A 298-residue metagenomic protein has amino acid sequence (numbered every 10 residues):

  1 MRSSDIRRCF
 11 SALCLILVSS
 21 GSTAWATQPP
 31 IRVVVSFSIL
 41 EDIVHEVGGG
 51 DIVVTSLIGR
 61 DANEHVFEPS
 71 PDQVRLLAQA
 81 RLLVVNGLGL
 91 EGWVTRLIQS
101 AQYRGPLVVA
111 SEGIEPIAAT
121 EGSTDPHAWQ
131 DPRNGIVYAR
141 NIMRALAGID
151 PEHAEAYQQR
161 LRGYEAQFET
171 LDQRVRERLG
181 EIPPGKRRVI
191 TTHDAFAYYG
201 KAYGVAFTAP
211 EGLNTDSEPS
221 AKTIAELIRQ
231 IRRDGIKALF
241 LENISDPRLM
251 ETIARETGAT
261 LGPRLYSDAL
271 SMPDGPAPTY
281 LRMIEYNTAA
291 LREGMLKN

Functional and structural regions predicted by a protein language model:
M1-I6: N-terminal secretory signal peptides that target proteins for export/translocation
C9-G21: Bacterial N-terminal signal peptides
W25-N298: Extracytoplasmic metal-acquisition and chelation regions
